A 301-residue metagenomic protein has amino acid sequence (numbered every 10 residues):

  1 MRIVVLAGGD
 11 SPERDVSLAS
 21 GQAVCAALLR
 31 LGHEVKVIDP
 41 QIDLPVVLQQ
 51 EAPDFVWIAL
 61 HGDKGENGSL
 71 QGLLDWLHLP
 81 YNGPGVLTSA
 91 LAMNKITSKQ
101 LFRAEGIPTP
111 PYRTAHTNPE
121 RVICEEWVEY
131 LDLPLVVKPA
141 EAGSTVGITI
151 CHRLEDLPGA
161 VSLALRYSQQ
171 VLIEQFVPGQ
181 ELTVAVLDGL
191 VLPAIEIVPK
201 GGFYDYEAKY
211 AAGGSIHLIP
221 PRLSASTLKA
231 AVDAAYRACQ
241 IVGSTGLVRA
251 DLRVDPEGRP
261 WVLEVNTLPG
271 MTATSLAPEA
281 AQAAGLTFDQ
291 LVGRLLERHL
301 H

Functional and structural regions predicted by a protein language model:
M1, G106, A225-H301: ATP-dependent carboxylate activation and anion-phosphoryl transfer catalytic cores that bind Mg-ATP to form
M1-A7, V35, L48-Q50, L91-E174 (+1 more regions): Active-site nucleotide/adenylate-binding loops and adjacent lid/helix of ATP-dependent enzymes
M1-Q100, H116-E126: ATP-binding N-terminal substructure of ATP-dependent carboxylate-amine bond-forming enzymes
D63, A104, P139-A140, C239-G243: Short Gly/Pro-enriched turn/cap motifs at secondary-structure boundaries
S69-D75, F203-A211, T267: Short, flexible, mixed-charge acidic loops at enzyme active sites
G72-P80, A104-E105, L187, A284: Alpha-helix C-terminal capping segments
H152-D233, V254-W261: Phosphate-binding site of ATP-dependent enzymes
